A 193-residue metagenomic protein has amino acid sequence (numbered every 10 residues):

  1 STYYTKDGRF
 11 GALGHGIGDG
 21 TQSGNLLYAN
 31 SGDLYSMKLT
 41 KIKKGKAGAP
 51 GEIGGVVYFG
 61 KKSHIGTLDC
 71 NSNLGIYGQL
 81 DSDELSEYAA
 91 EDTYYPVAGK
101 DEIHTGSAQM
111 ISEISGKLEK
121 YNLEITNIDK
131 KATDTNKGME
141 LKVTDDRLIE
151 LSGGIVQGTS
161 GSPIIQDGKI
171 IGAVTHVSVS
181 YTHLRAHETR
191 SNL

Functional and structural regions predicted by a protein language model:
T2-D7: Long, acidic/polar, low-complexity amphipathic helices and coiled-coil-like
R9-G138, R147, V177-Y181: Charged, low-complexity helical/coil segments in non-catalytic cytosolic or luminal regions
L141-V143: Helical hairpin unit composed of two closely spaced alpha helices linked by a short loop
S152-V174: Catalytic nucleophile loop of clan PA
T182-T189: Conserved small/polar residues in nucleotide/adenosyl-binding loops
